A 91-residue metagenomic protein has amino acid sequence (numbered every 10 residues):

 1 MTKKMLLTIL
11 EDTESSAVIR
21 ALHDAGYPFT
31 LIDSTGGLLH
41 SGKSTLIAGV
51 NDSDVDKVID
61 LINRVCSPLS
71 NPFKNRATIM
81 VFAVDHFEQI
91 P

Functional and structural regions predicted by a protein language model:
M1-P91: Positively charged, small/polar-rich N-terminal and surface patches that mediate targeting and assembly and bind
